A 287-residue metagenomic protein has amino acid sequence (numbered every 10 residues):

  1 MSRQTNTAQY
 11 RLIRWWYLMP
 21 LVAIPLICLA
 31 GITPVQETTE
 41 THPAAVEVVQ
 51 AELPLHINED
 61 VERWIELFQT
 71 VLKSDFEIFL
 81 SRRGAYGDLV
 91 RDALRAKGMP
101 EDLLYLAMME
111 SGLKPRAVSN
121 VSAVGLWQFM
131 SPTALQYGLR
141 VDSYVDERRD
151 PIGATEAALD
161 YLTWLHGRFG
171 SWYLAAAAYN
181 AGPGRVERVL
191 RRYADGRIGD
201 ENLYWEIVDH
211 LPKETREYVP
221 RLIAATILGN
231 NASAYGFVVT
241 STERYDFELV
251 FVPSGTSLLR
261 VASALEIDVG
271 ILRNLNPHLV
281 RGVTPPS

Functional and structural regions predicted by a protein language model:
S2-R3, L12-G98: An acidic, Gly/Ser/Thr/Pro-rich helix-cap/linker signature
Q36-Q69, V118, P132-T133, V141-D142 (+2 more regions): Catalytic and substrate-binding regions of cell-wall glycan-acting enzymes that process beta-1,4-linked
D60-R63, I78, A85, L89 (+12 more regions): Extracytoplasmic/secreted proteins, especially bacterial periplasmic and envelope-associated proteins
W64-S81, L113-N120, Q128-G170, L174 (+1 more regions): Substrate-binding clefts and substrate-entry loops adjacent to catalytic sites of polymer-processing enzymes acting on
L89, G98-L104, M108, V121-V124 (+4 more regions): Extracytoplasmic
M99-R116, A175-N180, T226, L272-N276: Short, functionally critical alpha-helical segments immediately adjacent to catalytic or ligand/cofactor-binding
I227-F237: Proline-centered turn/helix-capping motifs that create local helix->coil transitions or kinks
T240-V269: Primarily a LysM-type cell-wall glycan-binding module
